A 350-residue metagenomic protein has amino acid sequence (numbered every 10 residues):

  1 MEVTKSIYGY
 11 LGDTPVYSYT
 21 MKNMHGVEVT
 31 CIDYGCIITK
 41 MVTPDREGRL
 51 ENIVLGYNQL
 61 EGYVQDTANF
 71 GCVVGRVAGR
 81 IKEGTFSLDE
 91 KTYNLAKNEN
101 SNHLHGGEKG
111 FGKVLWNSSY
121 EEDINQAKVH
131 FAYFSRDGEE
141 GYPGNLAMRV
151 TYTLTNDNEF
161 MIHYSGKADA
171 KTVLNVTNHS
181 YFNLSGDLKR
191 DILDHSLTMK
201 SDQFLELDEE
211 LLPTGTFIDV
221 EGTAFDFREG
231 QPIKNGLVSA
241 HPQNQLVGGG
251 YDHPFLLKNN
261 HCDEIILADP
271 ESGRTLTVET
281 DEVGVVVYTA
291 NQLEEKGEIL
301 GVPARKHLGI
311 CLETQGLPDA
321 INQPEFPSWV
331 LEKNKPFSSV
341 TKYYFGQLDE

Functional and structural regions predicted by a protein language model:
M1-E350: An exposed, glycine/acidic-rich loop-and-rim segment of catalytic or binding clefts
